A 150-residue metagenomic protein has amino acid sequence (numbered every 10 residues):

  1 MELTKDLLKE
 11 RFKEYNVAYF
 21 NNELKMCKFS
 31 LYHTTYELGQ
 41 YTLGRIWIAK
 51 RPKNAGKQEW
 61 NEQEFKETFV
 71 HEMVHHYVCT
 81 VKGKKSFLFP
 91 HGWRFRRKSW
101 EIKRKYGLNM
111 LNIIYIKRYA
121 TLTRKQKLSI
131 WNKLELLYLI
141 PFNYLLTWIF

Functional and structural regions predicted by a protein language model:
M1-Q63, T80-F150: Metalloprotease/metallohydrolase-associated module, dominated by Zn2+-dependent proteases
E67-T80: Active-site recognition of the HExxH zinc-binding catalytic motif
